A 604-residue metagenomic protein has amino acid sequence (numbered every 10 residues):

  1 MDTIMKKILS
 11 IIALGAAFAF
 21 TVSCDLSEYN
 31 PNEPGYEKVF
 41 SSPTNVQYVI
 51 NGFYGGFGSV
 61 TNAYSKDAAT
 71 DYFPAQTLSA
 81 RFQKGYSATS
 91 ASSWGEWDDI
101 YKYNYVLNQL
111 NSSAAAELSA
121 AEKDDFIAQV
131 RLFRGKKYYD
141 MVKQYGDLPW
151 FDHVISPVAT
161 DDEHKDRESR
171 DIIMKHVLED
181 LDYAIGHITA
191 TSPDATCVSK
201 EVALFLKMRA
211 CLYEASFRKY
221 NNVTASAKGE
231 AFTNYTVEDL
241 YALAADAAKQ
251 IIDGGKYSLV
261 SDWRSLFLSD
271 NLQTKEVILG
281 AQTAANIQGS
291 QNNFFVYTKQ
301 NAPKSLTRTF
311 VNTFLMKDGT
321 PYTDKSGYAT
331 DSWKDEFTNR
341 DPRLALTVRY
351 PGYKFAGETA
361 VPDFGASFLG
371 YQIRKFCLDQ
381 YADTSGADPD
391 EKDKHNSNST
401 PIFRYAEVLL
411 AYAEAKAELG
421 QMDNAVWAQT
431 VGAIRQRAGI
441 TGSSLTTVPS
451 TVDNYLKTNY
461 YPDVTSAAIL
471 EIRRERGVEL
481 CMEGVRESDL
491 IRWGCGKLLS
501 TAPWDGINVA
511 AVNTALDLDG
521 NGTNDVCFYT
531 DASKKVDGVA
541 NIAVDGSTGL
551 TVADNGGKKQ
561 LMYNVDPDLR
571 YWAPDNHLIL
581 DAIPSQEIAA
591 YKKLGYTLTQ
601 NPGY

Functional and structural regions predicted by a protein language model:
D2-I8, A13, F18-T44, V177 (+3 more regions): Bacterial Sec-dependent N-terminal signal peptides
S23-L26, E96-D99, H176, D253 (+4 more regions): Long, intrinsically disordered, low-complexity segments
C24-S65, D318, Y322-T323, D331 (+2 more regions): Membrane-proximal, proline-rich intrinsically disordered regions
P43, Q47-Y48, Q76-Y145, A159-C197 (+8 more regions): Conserved, well-structured interaction surfaces
V142-Q144, P149, S192, Y213-N222 (+1 more regions): Short coil/turn linking the two alpha-helices of tandem helical-hairpin repeats
D253, Y257-L369, A468: Extended ligand-binding clefts on enzyme/binding-domain cores
D331-Y405, L598-Y604: Flexible, polar/acidic helix-loop-strand segments at domain edges
